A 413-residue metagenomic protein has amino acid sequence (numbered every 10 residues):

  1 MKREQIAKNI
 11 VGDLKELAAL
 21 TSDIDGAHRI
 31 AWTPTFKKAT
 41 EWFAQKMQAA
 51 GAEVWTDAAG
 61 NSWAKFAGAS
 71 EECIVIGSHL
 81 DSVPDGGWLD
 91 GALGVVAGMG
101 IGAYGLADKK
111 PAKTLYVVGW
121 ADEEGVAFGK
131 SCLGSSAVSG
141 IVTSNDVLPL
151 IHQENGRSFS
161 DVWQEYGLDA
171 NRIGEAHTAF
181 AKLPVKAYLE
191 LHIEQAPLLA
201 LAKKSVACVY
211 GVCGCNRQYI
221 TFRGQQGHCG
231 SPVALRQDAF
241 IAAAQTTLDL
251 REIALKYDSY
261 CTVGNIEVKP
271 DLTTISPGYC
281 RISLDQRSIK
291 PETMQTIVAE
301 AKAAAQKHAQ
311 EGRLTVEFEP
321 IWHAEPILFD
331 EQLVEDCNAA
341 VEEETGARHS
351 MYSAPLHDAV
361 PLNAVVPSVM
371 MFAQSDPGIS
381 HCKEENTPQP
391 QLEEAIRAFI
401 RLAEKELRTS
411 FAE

Functional and structural regions predicted by a protein language model:
K2-T33, L148: N-terminal capping segment at the start of a domain
E4-A7, A18-S22, G156-Y210, I241 (+2 more regions): Active-site-adjacent substrate-binding region of metalloamidase/peptidase-like peptide-processing proteins
I10-A18, G77-S78, G278, R348-A398 (+1 more regions): Zn-dependent metallopeptidase/amidohydrolase metal-coordination segment
L20-A67: A non-catalytic alpha/beta surface segment that caps or lines the substrate-entry region of metallo-dependent hydrolase
H28-W32, G264-L272, S283-K290, T315-V334 (+1 more regions): A short beta-alpha structural unit
I76, D85-E124, N216-F222, C229-I253 (+3 more regions): Alpha-helical metal-binding/catalytic segments enriched in His/Glu/Asp
D122-E123, G129-E292: Midchain, well-structured core segments that form catalytic/ion-binding scaffolds
Y210, H228, P232-K256, A303 (+2 more regions): His/Asp/Glu-rich mid-to-C-terminal helical/loop segments that flank catalytic regions of hydrolases
